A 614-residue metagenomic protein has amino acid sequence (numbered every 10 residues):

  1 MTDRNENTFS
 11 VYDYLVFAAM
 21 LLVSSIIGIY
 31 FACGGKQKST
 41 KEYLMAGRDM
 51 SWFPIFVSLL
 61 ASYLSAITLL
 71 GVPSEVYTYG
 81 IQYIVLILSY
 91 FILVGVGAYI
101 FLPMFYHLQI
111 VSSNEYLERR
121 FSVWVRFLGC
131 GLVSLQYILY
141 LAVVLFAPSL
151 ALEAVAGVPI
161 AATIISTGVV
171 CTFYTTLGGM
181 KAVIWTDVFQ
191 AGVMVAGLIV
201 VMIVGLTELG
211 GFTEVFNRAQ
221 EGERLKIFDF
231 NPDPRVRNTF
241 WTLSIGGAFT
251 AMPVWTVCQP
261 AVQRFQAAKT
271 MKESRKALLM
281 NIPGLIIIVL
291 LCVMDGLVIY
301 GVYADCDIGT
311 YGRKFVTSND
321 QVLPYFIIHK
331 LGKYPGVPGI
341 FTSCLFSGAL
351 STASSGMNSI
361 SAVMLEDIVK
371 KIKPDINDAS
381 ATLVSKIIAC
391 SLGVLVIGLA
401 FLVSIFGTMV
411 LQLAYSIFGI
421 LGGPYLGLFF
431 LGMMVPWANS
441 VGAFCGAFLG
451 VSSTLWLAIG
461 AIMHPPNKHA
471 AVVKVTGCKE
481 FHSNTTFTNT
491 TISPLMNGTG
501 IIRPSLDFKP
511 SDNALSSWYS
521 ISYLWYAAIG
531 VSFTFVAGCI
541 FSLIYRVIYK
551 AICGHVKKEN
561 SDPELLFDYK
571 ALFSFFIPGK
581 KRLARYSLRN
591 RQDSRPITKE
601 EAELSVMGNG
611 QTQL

Functional and structural regions predicted by a protein language model:
M1-L614: Membrane-embedded helix-loop-helix hairpins and adjacent transmembrane boundary segments in multi-pass transporters
